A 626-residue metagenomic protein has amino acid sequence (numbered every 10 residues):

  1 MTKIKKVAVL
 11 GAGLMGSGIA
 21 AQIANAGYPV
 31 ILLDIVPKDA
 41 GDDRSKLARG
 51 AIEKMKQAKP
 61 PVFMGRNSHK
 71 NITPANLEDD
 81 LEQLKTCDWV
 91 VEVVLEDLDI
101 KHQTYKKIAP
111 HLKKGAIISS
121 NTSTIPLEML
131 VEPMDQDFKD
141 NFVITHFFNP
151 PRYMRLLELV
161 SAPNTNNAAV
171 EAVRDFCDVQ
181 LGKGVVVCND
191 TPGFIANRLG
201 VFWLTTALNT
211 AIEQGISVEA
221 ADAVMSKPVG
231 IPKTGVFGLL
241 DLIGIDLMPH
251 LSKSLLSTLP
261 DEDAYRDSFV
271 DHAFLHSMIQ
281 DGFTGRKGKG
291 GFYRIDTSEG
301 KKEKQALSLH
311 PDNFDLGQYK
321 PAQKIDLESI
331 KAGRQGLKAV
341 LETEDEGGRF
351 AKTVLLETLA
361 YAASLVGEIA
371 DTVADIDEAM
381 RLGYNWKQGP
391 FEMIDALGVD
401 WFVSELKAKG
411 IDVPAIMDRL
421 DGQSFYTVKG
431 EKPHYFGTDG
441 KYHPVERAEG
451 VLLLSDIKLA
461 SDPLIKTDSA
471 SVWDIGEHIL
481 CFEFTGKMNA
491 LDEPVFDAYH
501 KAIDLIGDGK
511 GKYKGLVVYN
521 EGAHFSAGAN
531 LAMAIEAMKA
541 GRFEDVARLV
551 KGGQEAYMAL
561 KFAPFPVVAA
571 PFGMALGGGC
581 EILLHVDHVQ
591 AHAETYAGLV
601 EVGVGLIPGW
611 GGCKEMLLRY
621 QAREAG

Functional and structural regions predicted by a protein language model:
M1-A523, A532-F565, F572-A575, G579 (+3 more regions): N-terminal glycine-rich phosphate-binding loop for ADP-containing cofactors
